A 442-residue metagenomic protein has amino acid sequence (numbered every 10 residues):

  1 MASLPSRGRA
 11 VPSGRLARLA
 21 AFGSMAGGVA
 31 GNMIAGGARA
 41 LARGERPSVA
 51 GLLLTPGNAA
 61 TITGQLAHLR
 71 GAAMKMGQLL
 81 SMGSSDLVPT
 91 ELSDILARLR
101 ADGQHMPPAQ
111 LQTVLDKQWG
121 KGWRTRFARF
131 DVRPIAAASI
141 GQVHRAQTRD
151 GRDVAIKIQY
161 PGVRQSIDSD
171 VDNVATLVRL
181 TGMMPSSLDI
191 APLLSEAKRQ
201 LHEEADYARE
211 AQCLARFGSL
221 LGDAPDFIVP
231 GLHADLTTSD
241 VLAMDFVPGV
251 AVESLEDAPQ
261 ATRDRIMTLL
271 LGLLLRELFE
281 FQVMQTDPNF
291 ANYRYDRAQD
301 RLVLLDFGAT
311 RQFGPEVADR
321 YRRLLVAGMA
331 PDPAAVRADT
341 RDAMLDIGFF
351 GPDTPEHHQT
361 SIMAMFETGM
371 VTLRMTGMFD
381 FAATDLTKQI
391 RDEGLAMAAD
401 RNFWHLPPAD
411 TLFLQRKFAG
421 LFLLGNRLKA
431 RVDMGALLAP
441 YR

Functional and structural regions predicted by a protein language model:
M1-L275, Q282, Y295-R301, F307-P315 (+2 more regions): Broad phosphate/nucleotide-binding scaffolds in NTP-utilizing and phosphate-metabolizing enzymes
E280-F290: Catalytic-loop of the protein kinase fold
R320-R323: Short amphipathic alpha-helical recognition elements used for nucleic-acid or partner binding across transcription
P331: Conserved phosphoryl-transfer catalytic core
